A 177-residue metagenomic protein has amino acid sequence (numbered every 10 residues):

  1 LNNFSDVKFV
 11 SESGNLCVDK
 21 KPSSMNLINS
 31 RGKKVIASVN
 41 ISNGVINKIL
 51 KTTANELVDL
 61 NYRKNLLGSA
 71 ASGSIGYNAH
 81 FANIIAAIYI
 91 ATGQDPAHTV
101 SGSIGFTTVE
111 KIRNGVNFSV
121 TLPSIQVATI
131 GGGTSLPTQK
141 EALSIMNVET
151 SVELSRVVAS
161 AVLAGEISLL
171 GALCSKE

Functional and structural regions predicted by a protein language model:
L1-G131: Glycine-rich anion/phosphate-binding loop at the beta-strand->alpha-helix junction
N117-E177: Internal helix-turn-beta structural module
